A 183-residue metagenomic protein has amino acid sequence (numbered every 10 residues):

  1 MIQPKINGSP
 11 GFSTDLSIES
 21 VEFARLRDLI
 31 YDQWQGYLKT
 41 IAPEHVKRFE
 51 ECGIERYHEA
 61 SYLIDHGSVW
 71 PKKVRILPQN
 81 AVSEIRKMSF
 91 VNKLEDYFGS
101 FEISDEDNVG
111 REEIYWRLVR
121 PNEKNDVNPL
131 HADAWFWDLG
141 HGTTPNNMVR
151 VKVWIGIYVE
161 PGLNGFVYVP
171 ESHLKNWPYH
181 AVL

Functional and structural regions predicted by a protein language model:
M1-D107: N-terminal auxiliary "cap/dimerization" subdomain that precedes the catalytic jelly-roll/cupin core of mononuclear
L16, L118-R120, P170: Pocket-edge structural micro-motifs
I18, R120, I157-V159: Non-catalytic surface loops within mature trypsin-like serine protease
A81-F90, E113-V119, D126: N-terminal accessory scaffold of Fe(II)-dependent oxygenases
I85, S89, G110-R111, M148 (+2 more regions): Residues forming well-ordered secondary-structure scaffolds
I103-P121: Active-site cores enriched in adjacent His and Asp/Glu residues with nearby glycine-rich loops that coordinate divalent
N125-L183: Catalytic core of non-heme Fe(II) oxygenases with the double-stranded beta-helix
